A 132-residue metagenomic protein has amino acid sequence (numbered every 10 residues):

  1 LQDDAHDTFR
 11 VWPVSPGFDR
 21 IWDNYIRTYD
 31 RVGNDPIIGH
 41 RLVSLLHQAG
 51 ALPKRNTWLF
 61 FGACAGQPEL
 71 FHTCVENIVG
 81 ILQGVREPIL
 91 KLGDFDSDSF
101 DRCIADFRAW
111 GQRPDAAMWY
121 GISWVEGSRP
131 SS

Functional and structural regions predicted by a protein language model:
Q2-E69: Conserved catalytic/acceptor-binding region of the Class I
P13, S99, I122: Solvent-exposed, flexible loop/coil residues
D23, H40, Q83-G84, G121: A generic alpha-helix surface/boundary motif
P36, A117-W119: Short beta-strand
R41-S44, R102, I122: Amphipathic alpha-helical interaction segments
A49, K54-A116: C-terminal helical/coil "lid" or tail adjacent to the Rossmann-like core of SAM-dependent
A51, G127-S131: C-terminal beta-strand of the catalytic ATP-binding
W119-E126: Short hydrophobic/aromatic beta-strand or adjacent loop that forms the aromatic wall/cage of a ligand/substrate-binding
